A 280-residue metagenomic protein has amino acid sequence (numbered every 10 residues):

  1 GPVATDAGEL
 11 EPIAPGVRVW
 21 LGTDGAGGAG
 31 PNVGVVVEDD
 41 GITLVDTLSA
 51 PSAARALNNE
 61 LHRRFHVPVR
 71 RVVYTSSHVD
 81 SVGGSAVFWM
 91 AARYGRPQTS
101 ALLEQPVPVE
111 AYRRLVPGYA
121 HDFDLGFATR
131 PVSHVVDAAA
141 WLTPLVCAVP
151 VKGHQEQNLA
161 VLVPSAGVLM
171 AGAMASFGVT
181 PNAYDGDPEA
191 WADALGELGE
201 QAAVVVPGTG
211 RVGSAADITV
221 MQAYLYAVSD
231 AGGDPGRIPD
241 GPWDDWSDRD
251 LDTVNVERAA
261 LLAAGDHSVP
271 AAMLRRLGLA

Functional and structural regions predicted by a protein language model:
G1-V17, L145-V146: N-terminal amphipathic/basic leader segments beginning at the initiator methionine
E9-N59, A160-A173: Conserved beta-strand hairpin/beta-sheet module of binuclear metal-dependent hydrolase folds, prominently
P12, A101-P150, Q155-E156, P164-S165: Metallo-beta-lactamase
G16, V36, D46, L61 (+8 more regions): Divalent metal-coordination and catalytic microenvironments
D40-G41, P51-G95, Q201-A202: Active-site metal-binding motif and surrounding structural segment of the metallo-beta-lactamase
I42-T43, S49-P51, K152, E156-V228: Metallo-beta-lactamase
P97-A101, A175: Short, acidic/turn-prone active-site loops that include or flank metal/cofactor- and phosphate-binding residues
E200-V204, V212-A280: Accessory terminal helices/loops
